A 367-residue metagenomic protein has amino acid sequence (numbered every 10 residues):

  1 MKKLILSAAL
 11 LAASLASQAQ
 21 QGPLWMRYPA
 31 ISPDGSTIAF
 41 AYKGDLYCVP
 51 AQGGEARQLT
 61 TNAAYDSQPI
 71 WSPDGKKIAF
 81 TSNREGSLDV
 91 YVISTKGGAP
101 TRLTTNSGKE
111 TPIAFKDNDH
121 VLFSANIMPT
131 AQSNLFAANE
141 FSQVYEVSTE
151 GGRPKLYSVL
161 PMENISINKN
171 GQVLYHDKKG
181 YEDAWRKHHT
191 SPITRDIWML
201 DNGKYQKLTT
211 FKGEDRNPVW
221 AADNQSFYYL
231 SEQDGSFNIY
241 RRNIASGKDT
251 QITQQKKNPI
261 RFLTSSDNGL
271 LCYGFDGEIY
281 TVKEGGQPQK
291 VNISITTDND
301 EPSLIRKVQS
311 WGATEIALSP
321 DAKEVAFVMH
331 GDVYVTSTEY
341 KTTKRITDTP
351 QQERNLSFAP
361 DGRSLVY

Functional and structural regions predicted by a protein language model:
M1-L4: Positively charged n-region of N-terminal signal peptides that target proteins for export
A9-Q18: Hydrophobic h-region of N-terminal signal peptides that target proteins for export in Gram-negative bacteria
Q20-P23, A41-Y47, E55, T60-D66 (+17 more regions): A flexible loop/linker signature enriched in serine peptidases of the S9 family
Q21-G35: Short N-terminal segments immediately surrounding and downstream of signal-peptide cleavage
A30, I70, A114, S166 (+4 more regions): Conserved beta-strand position repeated across blades of beta-propeller domains
P33-D34, P73-D74, K116-D117, N168-N170 (+4 more regions): Residue-level detector of Asp-centered blade-edge/turn motifs that repeat once per structural unit in beta-propeller
K290: Acidic/charged, solvent-exposed loop-and-adjacent secondary-structure segments enriched in E/D, K/R, S/T, and G/P
K307, G312-L318: Glycine-rich phosphate/pyrophosphate-binding loop and adjacent beta-alpha nucleotide/cofactor-binding cores
